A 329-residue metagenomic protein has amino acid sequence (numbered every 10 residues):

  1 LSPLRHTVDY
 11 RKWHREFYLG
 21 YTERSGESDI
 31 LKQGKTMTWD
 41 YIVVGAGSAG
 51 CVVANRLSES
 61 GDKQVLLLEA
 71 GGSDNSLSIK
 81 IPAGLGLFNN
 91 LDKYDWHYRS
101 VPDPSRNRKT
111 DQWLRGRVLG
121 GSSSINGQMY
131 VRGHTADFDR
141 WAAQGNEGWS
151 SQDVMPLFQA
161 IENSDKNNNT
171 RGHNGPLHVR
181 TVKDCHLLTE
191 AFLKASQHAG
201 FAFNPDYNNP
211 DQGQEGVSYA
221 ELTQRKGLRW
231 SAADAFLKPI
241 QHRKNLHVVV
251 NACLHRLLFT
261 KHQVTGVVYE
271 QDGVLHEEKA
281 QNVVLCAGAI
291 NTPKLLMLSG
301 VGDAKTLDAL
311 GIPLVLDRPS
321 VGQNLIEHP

Functional and structural regions predicted by a protein language model:
S2, S25-S28: Serine residues within intrinsically disordered or low-complexity segments
H6-Y10, H14, Y18-Y21, D29: Intrinsic-disorder-associated, low-complexity terminal segments enriched in Asp/Asn/His/Tyr and depleted of Lys/Arg
G34-Q159, V315-S320, H328: N-terminal glycine-rich phosphate/pyrophosphate-binding loop and immediately adjacent elements
G45, V52, K166, A235 (+3 more regions): Alpha/beta-hydrolase superfamily serine-hydrolase fold, recognizing
Q64, G71-D74, L257, V267-P329: Glycine-rich loop(s) and the adjacent beta-strand/alpha-helix scaffold that form part
A142-V264, E270: Conserved redox-cofactor binding core of oxidoreductases
